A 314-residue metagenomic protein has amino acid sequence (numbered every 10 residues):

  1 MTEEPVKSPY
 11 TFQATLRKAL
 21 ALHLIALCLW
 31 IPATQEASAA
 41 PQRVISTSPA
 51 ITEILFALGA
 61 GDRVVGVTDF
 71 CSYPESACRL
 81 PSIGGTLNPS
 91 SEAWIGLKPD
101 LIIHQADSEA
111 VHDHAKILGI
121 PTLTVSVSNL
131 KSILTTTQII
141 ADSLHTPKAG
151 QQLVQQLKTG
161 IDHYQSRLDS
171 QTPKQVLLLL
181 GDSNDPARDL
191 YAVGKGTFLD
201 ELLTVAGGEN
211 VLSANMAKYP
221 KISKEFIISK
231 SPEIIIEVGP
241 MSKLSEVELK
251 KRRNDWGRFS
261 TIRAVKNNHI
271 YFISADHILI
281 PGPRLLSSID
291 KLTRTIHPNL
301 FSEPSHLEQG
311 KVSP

Functional and structural regions predicted by a protein language model:
M1-L16: N-terminal secretory signal peptides that target proteins for export/translocation
A19-P32: Bacterial N-terminal signal peptides
A33-A39: Sec/Tat signal peptide C-region and signal peptidase I cleavage site
A40-R43, V111-A187, L212-A217, I234 (+1 more regions): Extracytoplasmic substrate-binding proteins
Q42-V111, I120, V211, G239: A short, structured surface patch at a secondary-structure boundary
T68, V193-Y219, E237-G239, F272: His/Asp/Glu-enriched short active-site or ligand-binding loop at hydrolase and phosphoryl-transfer sites
S91-K98, I117-L118, I222-S231: Short helices/loops that flank or line small-molecule/ion binding pockets
E109-I117, I234-R253: A ligand-binding cleft/hinge motif common to bilobed small-molecule-binding domains
